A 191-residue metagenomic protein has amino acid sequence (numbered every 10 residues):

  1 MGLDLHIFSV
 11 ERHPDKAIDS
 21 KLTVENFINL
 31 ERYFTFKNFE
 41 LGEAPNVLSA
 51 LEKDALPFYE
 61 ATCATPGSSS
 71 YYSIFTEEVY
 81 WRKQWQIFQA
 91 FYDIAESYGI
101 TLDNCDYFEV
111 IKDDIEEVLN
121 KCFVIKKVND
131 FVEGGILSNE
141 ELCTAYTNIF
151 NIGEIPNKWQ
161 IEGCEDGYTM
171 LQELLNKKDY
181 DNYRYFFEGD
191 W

Functional and structural regions predicted by a protein language model:
M1-D181, D190-W191: Acidic (Asp/Glu-rich) sequence patches and key acidic residues that form negatively charged surfaces used
F186-E188: Short, low-complexity polar/charged micro-motifs in intrinsically disordered terminal tails
